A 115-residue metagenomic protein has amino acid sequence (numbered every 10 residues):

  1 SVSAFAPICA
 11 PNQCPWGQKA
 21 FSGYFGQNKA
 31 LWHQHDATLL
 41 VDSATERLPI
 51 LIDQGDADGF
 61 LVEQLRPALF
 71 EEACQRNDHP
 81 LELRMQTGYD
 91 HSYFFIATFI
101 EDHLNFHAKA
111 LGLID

Functional and structural regions predicted by a protein language model:
S1-D115: Non-catalytic cap/lid and distal C-terminal segments of serine-dependent acyl enzymes
